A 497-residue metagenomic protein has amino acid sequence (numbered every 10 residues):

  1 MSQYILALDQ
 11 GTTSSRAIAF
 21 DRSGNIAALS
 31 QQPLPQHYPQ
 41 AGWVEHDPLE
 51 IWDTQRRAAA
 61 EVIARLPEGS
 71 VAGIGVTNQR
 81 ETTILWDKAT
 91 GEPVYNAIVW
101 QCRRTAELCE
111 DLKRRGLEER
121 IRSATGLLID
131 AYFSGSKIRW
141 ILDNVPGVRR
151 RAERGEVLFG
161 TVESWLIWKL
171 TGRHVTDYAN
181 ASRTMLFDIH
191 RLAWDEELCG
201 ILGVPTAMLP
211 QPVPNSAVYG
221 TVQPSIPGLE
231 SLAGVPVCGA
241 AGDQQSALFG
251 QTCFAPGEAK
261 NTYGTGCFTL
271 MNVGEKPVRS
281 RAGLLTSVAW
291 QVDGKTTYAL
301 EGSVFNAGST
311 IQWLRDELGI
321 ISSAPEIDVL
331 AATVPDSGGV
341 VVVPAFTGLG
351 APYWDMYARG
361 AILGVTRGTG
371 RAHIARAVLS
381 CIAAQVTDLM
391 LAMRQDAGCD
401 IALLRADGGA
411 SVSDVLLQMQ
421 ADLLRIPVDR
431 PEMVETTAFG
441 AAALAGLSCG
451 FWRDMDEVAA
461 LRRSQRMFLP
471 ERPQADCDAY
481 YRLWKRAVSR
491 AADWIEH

Functional and structural regions predicted by a protein language model:
M1-Q31, Y38, A72-R115, G135 (+4 more regions): Glycine/Thr-rich phosphate-binding loops that ligate phosphate moieties of nucleotide and other phosphorylated ligands
S30-S70, K113: N-terminal phosphate-binding loop and adjacent alpha-helix
P35-E45, R120-S123, V175-S182, T366-H373: Gly-rich Lys/Arg/Thr-decorated short loops/hinges at beta-loop-alpha junctions or inter-strand turns that position
Q55-A72, V145-A152, E196-T206, L389-A402: Phosphate/pyrophosphate-binding loops at sites that engage ATP/ADP/AMP, CoA/4′-phosphopantetheine, polyphosphate
A60-V99, T125-S134, E163, I167-D188 (+2 more regions): Short beta-strand-loop/turn "lid" adjacent to the catalytic site in phosphate-handling enzymes
K113, R122-D143: Active-site neighborhood for divalent-cation/phosphate handling
V157-E163: NAD(P)-dependent dehydrogenases' Rossmann-like dinucleotide-binding region
V175, N180-K295, A299, F305-S309 (+3 more regions): ATP-dependent carbohydrate kinase catalytic cores
